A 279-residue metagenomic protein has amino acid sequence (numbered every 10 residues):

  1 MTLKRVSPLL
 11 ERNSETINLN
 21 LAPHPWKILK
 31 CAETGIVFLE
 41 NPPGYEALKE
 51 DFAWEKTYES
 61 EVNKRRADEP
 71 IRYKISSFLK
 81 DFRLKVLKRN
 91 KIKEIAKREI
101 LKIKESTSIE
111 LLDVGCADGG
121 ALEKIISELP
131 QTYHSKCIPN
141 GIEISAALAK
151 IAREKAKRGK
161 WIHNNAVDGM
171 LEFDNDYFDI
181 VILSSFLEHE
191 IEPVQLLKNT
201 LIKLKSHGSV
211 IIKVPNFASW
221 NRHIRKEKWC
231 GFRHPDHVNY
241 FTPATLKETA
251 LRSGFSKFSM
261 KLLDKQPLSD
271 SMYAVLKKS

Functional and structural regions predicted by a protein language model:
M1-D176, I180-S184, V194-L197, K261-K265 (+1 more regions): Conserved N-terminal segment of class I S-adenosyl-L-methionine
P8-E15, P243-K261: A SAM-dependent methyltransferase catalytic signature shared across enzymes that methylate proteins
E40, I212-V214: Hydrophobic residues in well-ordered beta-strands that form the structural core
S185-H189: A short His-aromatic
I191-Q195, R222: Short N-terminal helix/helix-N-cap motif within the alpha/beta-hydrolase-1
V194-S209: A short glycine-rich, Lys/Arg-flanked "PGG" loop and its adjoining helix->strand segment in the class I
P215-N239, A244-T245, T249: Short, glycine-/aromatic-enriched active-site segment of Class I SAM-dependent methyltransferases
